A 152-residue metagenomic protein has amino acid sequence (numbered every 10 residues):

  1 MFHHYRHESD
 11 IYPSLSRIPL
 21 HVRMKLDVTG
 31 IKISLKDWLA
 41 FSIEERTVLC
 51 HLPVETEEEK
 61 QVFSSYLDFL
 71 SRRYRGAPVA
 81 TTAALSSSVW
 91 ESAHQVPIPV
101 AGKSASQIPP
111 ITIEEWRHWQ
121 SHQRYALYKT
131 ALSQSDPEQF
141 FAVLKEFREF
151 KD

Functional and structural regions predicted by a protein language model:
M1-T47: The feature marks the first
S9, L15-R17, R23-M24, H94-Q95 (+3 more regions): Short leucine-rich amphipathic alpha-helices used at interfaces
D27, D68-R124: Short, solvent-exposed interaction modules
I33-T81: Acidic (E/D-rich), amphipathic helical modules within compact regulatory domains
S34-F41, L49-L52, T112-L132: A structural feature that tracks compact, well-ordered secondary-structure segments with a strong bias toward
A126-D152: Glycine-rich, aromatic-bearing surface loops/beta-hairpins
